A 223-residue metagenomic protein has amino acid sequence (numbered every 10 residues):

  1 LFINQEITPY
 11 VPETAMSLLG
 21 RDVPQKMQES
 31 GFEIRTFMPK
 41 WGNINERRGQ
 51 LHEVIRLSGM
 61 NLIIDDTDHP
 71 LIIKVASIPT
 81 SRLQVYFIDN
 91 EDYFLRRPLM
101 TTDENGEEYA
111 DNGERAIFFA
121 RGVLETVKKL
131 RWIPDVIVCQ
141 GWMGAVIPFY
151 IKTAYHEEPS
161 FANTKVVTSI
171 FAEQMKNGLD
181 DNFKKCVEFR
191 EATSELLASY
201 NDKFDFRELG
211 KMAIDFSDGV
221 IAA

Functional and structural regions predicted by a protein language model:
L1-A223: Catalytic cores of nucleotide-sugar-dependent glycosyltransferases that transfer UDP/GDP/TDP-activated
